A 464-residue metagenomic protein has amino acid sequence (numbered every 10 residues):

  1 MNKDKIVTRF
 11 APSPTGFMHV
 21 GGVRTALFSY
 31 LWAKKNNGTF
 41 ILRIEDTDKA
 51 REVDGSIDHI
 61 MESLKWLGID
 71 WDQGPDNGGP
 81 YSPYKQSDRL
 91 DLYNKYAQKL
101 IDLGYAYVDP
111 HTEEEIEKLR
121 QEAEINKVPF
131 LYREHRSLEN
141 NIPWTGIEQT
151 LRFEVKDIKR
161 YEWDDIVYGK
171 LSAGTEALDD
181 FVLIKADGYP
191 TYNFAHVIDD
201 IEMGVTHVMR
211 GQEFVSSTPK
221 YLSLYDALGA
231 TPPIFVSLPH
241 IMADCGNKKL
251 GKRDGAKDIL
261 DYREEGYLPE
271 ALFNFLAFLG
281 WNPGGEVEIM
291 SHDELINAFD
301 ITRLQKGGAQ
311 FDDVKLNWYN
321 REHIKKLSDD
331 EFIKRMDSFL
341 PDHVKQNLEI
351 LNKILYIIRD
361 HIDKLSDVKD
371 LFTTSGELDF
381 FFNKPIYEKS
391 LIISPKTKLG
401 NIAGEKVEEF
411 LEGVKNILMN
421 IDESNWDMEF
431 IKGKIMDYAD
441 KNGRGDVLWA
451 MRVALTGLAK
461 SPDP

Functional and structural regions predicted by a protein language model:
M1-A123, S217-A230, A271: N-terminal Rossmann-like or analogous alpha/beta NTP/dinucleotide-binding catalytic cores that position adenine
T8-P14, I41-D46, M203-V208, K257 (+2 more regions): Glycine- and acidic
G38-F40, D199-G204, K249-A256, F273-F278 (+6 more regions): Short acidic (Asp/Glu) and glycine-rich catalytic loops that position anionic groups and cofactors
P83-S87, I184-K185, M203-V215, M242-F275 (+2 more regions): Conserved phosphate-binding loops in nucleotide/dinucleotide-binding enzymes
K99, Y107-V108, T112-S237, A243-K252 (+2 more regions): Active-site cores that bind ATP or allylic diphosphates and position pyrophosphate for catalysis
L276, N320, L355-I362, F381 (+1 more regions): Short alpha-helical scaffolding segments that buttress acidic/His motifs in well-ordered protein cores
D329-N442: Small-residue-rich helix-loop
N442-P464: Amphipathic alpha-helical/coiled-coil segments positioned at domain termini
